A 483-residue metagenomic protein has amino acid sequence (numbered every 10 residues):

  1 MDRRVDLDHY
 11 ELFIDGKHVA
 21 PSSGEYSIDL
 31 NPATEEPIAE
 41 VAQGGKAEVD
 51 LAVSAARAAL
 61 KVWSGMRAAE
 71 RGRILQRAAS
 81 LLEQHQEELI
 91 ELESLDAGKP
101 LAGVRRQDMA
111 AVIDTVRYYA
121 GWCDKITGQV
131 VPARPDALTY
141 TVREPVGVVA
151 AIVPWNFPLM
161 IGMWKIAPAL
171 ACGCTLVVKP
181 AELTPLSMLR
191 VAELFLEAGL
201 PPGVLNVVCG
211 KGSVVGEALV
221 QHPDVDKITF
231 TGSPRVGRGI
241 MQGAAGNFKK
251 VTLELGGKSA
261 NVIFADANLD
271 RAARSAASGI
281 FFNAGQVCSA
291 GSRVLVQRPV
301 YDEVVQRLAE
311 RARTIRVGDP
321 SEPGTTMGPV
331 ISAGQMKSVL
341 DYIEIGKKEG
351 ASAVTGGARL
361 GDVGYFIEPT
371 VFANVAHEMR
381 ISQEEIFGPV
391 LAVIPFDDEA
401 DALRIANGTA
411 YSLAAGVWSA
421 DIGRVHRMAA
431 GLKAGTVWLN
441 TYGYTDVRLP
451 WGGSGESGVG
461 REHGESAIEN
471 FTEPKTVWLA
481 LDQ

Functional and structural regions predicted by a protein language model:
M1-A33: Hydrophobic face of amphipathic alpha-helices that form TPR/SEL1-like repeat modules and related alpha-solenoid
E35, R71, E93, V116 (+9 more regions): Residue-level signal for inorganic ion chemistry
E36-A39, V225, R316, I343 (+3 more regions): Conserved C-terminal structural/oligomerization subdomain of aldehyde/semialdehyde dehydrogenase
E36-I126, D136: Glycine-rich loop-to-alpha-helix module at the N-terminal edge of alpha/beta enzyme cores
I38-G44, A59-G65, A151, N261-F264 (+5 more regions): Short, well-ordered beta-strand elements within core beta-sheets of diverse protein domains
L60, S64, A79-Q86, I90 (+19 more regions): Structural signal for hydrophobic packing residues in well-ordered secondary-structure cores of soluble enzyme domains
T127-R271, F396: Rossmann-like NAD(P) dinucleotide-binding subdomain of oxidoreductase/dehydrogenase enzymes
R235-A376, L439: ALDH superfamily catalytic-core signature
